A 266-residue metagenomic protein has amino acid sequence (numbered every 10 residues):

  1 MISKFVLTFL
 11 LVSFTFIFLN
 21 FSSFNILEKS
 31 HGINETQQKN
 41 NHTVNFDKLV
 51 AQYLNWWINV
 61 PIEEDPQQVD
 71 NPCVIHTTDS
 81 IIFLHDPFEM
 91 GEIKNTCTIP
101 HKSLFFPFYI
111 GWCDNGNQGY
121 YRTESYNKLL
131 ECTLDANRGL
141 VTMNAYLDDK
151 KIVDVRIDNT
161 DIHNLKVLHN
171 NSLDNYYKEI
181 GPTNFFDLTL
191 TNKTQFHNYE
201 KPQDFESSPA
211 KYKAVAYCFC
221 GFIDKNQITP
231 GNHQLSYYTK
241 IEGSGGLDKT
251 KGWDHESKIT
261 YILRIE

Functional and structural regions predicted by a protein language model:
F14-Q37: Bacterial Sec-dependent signal peptides at the C-terminal "C-region" and cleavage site
K29-P87, I265-E266: N-terminal segment immediately downstream of the Sec signal-peptide cleavage site in secreted/extracellular proteins
I82-H197: Extracellular-facing segments of soluble proteins and assemblies that are Gly/Ser/Thr-biased and enriched in aromatics
F106, P230-T239: Short, well-structured beta-strand segments within conserved domains
N184, T194-Q195, E200-F222: Aromatic sugar-binding surface patches on proteins that engage polysaccharides or sugar-phosphate polymers
I223-P230: Surface-exposed, short loops/turns at beta-strand junctions within beta-sandwich domains
K240-K249: Short acidic/polar inter-strand loop motif in beta-rich domains
K249-E266: Short beta-strand elements
